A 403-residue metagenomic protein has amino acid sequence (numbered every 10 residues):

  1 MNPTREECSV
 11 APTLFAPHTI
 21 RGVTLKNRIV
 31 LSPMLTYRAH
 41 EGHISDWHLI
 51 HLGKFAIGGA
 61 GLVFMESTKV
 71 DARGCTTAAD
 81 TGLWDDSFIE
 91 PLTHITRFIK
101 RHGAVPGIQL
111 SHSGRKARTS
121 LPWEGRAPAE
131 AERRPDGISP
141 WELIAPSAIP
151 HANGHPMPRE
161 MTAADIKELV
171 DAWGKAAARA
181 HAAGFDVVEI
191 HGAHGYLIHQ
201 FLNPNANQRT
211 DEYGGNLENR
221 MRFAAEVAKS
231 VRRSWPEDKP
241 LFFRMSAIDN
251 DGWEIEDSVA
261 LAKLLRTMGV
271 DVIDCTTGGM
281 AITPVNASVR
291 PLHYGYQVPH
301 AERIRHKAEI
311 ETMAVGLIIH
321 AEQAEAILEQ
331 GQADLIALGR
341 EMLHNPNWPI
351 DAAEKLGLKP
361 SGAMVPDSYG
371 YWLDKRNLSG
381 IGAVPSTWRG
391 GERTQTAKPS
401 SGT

Functional and structural regions predicted by a protein language model:
N2-T403: Flavin-dependent oxidoreductase catalytic cores
